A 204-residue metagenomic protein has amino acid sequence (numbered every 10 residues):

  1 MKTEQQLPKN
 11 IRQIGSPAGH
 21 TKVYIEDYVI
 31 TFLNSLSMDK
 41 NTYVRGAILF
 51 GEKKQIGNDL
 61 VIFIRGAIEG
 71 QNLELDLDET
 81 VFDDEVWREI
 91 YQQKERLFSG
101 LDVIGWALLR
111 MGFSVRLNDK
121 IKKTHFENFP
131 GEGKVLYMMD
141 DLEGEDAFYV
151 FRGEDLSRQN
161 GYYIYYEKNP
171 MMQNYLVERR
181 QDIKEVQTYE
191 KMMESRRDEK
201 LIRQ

Functional and structural regions predicted by a protein language model:
M1-G105, R110-R196, Q204: N-terminal beta-strand/alpha-helix entry module and adjacent surface of metal-dependent catalytic domains
